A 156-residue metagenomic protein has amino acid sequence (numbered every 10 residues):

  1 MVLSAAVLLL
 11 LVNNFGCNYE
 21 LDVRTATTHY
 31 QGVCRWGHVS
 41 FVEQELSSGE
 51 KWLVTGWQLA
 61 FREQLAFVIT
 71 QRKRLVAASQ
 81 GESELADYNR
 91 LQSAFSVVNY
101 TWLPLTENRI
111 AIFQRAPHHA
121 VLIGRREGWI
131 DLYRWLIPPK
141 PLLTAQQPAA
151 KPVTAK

Functional and structural regions predicted by a protein language model:
M1-N14: Hydrophobic membrane-insertion alpha-helices, especially the h-region of bacterial N-terminal signal peptides
N13-Y30: Alpha-helical transmembrane signal-anchor/signal-peptide segments
A26-H29, G49-G56, V97, H118: Short, surface-exposed coil-to-beta transition loops
V33-S83: Extracytoplasmic/periplasmic/luminal assembly and interaction segments in envelope/secretory/respiratory proteins
V39-V42, R109-R115: Short beta-strand elements that form the blades of beta-propeller/WD-repeat-like and other beta-sheet-rich scaffold
A60, A116-K156: Extracytoplasmic/periplasmic C-terminal soluble domains
R62-I112: Structured, soluble extracytoplasmic/luminal domains of envelope-associated proteins
